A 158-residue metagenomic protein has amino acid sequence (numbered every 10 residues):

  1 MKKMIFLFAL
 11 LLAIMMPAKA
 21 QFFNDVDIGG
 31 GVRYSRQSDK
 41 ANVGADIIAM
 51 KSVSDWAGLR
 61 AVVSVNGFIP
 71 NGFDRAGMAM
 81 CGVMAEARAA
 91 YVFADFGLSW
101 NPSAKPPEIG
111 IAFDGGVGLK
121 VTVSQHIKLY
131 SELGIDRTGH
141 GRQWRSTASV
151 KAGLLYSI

Functional and structural regions predicted by a protein language model:
M1-F6: Bacterial N-terminal signal peptides that target proteins for export
L7-I14: Bacterial N-terminal signal peptides
M15-A20: Sec/Tat signal peptide C-region and signal peptidase I cleavage site
Q21-R36: Transmembrane beta-strand segments of Gram-negative outer membrane beta-barrel proteins
R33-Y34, W100-K105, R137-G141: Extracellular loop and loop/strand-boundary signature of outer-membrane beta-barrel proteins
D46-L133, K151-S157: Gram-negative (and chloroplast) outer-membrane scaffold detector with strong preference for beta-barrel transmembrane
